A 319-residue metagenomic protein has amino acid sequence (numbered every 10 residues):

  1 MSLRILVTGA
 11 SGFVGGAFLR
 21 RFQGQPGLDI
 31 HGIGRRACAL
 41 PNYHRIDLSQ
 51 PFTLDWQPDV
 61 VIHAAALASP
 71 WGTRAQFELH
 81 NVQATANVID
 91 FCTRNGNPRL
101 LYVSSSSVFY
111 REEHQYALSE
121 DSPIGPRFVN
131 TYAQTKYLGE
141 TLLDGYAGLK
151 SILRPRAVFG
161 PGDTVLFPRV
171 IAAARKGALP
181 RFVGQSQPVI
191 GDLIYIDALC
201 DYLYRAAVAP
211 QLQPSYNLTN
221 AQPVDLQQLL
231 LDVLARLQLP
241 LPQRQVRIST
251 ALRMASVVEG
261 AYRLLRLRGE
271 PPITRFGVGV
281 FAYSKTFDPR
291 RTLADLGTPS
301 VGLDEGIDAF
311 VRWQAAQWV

Functional and structural regions predicted by a protein language model:
I5-G24: N-terminal Rossmann NAD(P)H-binding glycine-rich loop of SDR-like oxidoreductase domains
R45-Q83, N87, F91-R94, R111: NAD(P)H-binding glycine-rich loop region in Rossmannoid oxidoreductase-like domains and their noncatalytic homologs
N87-T131: Conserved Rossmann-fold NAD(P)-dependent oxidoreductase catalytic core, especially the SDR/UDP-sugar
H114-F159, D163: Catalytic helix-loop patch of NAD(P)-dependent Rossmann-fold dehydrogenases
Y146-I152, R156-A198, V233: NAD(P)-dependent short-chain dehydrogenase/reductase
I196, L231, M254-P299: Conserved C-terminal active-site "lid" loop/helix of NAD(P)H-dependent oxidoreductases that clamps the redox cofactor
Y202-E270, D308-V311, W318-V319: Mid/C-terminal beta-alpha module of Rossmann-like enzyme folds, strongest in SDR-family dehydrogenases/epimerases
F287-V319: Amphipathic terminal alpha-helices
